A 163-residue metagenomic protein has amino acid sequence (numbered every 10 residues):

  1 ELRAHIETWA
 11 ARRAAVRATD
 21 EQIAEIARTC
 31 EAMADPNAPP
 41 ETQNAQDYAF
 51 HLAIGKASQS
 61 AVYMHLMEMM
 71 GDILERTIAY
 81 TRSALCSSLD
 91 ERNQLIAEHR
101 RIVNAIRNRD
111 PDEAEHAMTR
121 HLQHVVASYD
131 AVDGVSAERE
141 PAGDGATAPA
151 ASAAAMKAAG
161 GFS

Functional and structural regions predicted by a protein language model:
L2-S83, E98-N104, E113-S128: Conserved amphipathic alpha-helical segments that form helical-bundle/coiled-coil interaction surfaces
C86-S87: C-terminal end-helix/capping segment
P111-S163: C-terminal effector-binding regulatory domain of bacterial HTH transcription factors
